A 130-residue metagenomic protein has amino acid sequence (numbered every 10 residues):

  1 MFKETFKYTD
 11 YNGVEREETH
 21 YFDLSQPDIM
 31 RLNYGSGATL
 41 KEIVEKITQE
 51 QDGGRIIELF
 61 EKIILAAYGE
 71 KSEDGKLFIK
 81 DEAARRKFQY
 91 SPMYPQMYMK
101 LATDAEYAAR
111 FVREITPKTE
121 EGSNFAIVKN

Functional and structural regions predicted by a protein language model:
M1-E4, I64, L77-F78: A contiguous, well-structured "functional interface" segment within a domain
M1-I43, A109-N130: Short, charged/polar N-terminal "headpieces" of proteins
T5-Y11, Q51-G54, A83-A84: Intrinsically disordered, low-complexity boundary segments flanking structured domains
N33-S36, Q49, G53, I57 (+2 more regions): Intrinsic-disorder-associated interaction segments
T39-K71: Compositionally biased, intrinsically disordered linkers/stalks adjacent to structured regions
S72-N130: C-terminal charged interaction modules
